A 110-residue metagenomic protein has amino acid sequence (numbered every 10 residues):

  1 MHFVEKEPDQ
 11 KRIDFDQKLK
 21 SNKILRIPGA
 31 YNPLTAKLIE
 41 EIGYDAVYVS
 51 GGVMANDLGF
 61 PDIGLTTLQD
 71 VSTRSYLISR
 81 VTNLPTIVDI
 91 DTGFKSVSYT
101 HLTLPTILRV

Functional and structural regions predicted by a protein language model:
M1-G29, L38: N-terminal amphipathic alpha-helix/helix-capping segment at the start of soluble metabolic enzymes
N22-L25, Y44-D45, T82-L84: Short, well-ordered coil/turn segments that N-cap beta-strands
R26-G29, V47-V49, T86-I90: Hydrophobic faces of well-ordered beta-strands that scaffold small-molecule active sites in alpha/beta enzyme cores
N32, I39, D89: Conserved, mostly hydrophobic/aromatic
L38-V47: Catalytic domains of carbohydrate-active enzymes, especially glycoside hydrolases
Y48-D70, T92-S96: Glycine-rich, proline-tolerant flexible connector loops at the mouths of alpha/beta enzymes
D62-V88: Alpha-helix-loop-beta-strand connector modules within alpha/beta enzyme cores
T100-T106: Conserved small/polar residues in nucleotide/adenosyl-binding loops
